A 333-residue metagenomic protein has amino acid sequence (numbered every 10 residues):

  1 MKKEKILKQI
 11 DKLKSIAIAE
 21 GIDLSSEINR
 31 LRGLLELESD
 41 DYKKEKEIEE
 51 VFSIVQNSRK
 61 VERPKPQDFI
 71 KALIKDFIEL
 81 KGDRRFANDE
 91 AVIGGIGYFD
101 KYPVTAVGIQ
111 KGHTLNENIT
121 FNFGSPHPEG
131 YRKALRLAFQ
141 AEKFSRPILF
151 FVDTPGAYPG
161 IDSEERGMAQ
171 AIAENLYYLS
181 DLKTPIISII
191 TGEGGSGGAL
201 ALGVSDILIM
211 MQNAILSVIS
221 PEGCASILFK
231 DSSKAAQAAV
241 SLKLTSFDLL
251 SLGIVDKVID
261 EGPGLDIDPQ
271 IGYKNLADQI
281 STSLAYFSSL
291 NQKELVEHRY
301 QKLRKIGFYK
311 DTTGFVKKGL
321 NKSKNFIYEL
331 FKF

Functional and structural regions predicted by a protein language model:
M1-P103, K111, F123, K274-F333: Intrinsically disordered, low-complexity segments enriched in small/flexible residues
K2, V152-S281, A285, S289: Conserved catalytic cores of soluble enzyme domains, especially glycine-rich substrate-binding beta-alpha loops
I6, E50, A106, D153 (+3 more regions): Terminal peptide-recognition signature
E27, L31, G130-Y131, C224: Short, motif-level signal for alpha-helix interfacial/capping segments enriched in acidic residues and aromatics/proline
V92, Y131, L135-A138, A236 (+2 more regions): Hydrophobic alpha-helical segments
Y98-S180, P185-T191, S196: Cleft-lining beta-strand/loop regions that shape enzyme active-site pockets
